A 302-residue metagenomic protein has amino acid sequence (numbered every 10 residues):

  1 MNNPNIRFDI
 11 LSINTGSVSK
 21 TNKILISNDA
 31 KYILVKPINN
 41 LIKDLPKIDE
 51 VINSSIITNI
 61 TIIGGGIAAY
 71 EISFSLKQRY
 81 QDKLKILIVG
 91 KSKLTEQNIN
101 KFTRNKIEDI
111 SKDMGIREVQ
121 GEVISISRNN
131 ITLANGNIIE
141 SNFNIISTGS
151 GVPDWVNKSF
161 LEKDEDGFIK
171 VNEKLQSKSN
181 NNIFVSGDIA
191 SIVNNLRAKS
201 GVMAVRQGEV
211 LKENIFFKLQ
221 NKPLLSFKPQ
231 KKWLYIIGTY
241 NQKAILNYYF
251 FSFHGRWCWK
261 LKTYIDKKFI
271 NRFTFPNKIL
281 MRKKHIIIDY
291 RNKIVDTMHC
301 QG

Functional and structural regions predicted by a protein language model:
M1, V119-N130: A conserved short coil-to-beta-strand element within the FAD-binding core of flavoproteins
N2-I10, A134-F143: Core beta-strand elements of the Rossmann-like FAD/NAD(P) dinucleotide-binding domain in flavoenzyme oxidoreductases
T15-G16, N135, T148-G149: Glycine-rich, N-terminal phosphate-binding loop of Rossmann-like dinucleotide-binding domains
T15-I63, I67-Y80, N172: Glycine-rich dinucleotide-binding loop and its adjacent helix/turn
D29-S55, I138-R206, E213: FAD-site-proximal beta/loop scaffold in flavoenzymes
I72-G121: Rossmann-like dinucleotide-binding cores of NAD(P)H-dependent redox enzymes
V202-K231, I236: Internal hydrophobic alpha-helix adjacent to the cofactor/substrate pocket in enzyme cavities
N241-G302: C-terminal auxiliary extensions adjacent to catalytic cores
